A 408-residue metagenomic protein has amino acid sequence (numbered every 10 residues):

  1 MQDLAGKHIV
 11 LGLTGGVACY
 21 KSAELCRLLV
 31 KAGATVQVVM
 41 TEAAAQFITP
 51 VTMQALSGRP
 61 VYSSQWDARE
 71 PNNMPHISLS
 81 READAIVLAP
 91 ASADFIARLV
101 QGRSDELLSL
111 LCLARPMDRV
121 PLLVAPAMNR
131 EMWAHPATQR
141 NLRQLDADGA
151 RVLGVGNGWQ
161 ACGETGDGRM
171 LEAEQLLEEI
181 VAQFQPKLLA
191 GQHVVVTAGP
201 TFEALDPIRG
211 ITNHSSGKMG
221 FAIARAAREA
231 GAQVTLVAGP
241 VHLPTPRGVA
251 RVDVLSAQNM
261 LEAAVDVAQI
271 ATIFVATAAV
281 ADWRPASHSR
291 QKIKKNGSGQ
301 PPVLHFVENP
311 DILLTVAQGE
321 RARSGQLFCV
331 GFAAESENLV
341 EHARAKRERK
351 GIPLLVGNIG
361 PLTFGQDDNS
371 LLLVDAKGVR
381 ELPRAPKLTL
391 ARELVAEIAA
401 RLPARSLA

Functional and structural regions predicted by a protein language model:
M1-A408: A cross-family phosphate/adenosyl-ligand binding-site feature
